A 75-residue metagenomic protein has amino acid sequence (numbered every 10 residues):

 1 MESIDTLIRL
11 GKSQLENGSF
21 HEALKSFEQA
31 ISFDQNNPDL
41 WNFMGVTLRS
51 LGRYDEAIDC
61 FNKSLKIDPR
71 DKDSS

Functional and structural regions predicted by a protein language model:
E16-N17, S50-L51: Register position in tetratricopeptide repeats
